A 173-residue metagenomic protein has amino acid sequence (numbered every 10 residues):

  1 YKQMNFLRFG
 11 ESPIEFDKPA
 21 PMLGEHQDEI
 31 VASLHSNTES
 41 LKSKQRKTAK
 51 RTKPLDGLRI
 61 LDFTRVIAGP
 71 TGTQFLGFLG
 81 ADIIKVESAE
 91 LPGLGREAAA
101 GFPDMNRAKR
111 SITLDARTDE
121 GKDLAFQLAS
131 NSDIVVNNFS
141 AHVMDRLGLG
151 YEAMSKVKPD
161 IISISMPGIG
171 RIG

Functional and structural regions predicted by a protein language model:
Y1-D17: A glycine-rich dinucleotide-binding beta-alpha-beta segment and adjacent secondary-structure elements that constitute
K18, M22-G173: N-terminal helix-loop segment corresponding to the beta1-alpha1 unit of nucleotide/adenylate-binding folds
